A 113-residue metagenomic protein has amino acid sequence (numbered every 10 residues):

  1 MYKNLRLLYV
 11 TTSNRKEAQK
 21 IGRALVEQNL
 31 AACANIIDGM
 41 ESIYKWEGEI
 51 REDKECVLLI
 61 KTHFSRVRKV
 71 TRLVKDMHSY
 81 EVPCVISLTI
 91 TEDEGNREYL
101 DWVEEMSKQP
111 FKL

Functional and structural regions predicted by a protein language model:
M1-L113: Positively charged, small/polar-rich N-terminal and surface patches that mediate targeting and assembly and bind
